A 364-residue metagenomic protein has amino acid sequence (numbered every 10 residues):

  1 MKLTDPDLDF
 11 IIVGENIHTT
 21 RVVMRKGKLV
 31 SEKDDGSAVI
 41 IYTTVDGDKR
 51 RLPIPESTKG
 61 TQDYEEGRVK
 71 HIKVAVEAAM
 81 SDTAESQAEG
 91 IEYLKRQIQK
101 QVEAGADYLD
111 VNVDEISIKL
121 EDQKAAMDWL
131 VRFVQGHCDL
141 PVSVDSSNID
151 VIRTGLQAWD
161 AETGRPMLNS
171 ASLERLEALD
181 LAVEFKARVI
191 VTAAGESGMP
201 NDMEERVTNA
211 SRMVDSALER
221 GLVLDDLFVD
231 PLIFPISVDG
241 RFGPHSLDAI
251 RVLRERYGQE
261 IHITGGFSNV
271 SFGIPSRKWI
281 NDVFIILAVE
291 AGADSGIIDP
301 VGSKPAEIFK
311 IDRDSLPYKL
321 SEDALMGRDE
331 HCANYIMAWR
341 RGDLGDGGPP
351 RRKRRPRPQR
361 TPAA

Functional and structural regions predicted by a protein language model:
M1-F228, F234-A364: Domain-level signal for soluble alpha/beta catalytic cores
